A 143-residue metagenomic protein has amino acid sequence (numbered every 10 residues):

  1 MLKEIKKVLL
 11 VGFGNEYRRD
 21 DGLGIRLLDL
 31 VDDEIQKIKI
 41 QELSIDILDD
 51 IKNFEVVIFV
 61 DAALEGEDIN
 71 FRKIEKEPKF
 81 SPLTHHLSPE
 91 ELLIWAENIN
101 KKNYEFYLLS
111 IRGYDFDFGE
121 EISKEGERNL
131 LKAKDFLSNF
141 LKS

Functional and structural regions predicted by a protein language model:
M1-Y114, E120-S143: N-terminal catalytic or cofactor-binding beta/alpha core of small enzyme domains
